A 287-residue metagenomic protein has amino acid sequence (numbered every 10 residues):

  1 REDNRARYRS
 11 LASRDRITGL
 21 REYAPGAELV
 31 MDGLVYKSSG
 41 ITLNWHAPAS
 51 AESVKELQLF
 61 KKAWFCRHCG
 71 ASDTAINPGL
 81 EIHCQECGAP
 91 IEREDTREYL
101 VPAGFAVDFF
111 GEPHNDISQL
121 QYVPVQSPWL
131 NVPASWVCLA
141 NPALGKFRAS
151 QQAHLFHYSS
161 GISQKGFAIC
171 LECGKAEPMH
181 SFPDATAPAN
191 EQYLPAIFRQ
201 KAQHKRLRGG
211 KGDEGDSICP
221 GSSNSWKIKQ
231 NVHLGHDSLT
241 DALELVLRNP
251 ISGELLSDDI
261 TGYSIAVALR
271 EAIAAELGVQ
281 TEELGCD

Functional and structural regions predicted by a protein language model:
R1-N44, A75-D287: Extended, highly charged accessory segments
W45-E56: Tryptophan-rich substrate-binding surfaces of secreted polymer-degrading and adhesive proteins
Q58-K61, P78-G79: Flanking scaffold residues of small Cys/His-coordinated metal-binding clusters
W64-G70, Q85: Cys/His/Pro-rich metal-binding microdomains
